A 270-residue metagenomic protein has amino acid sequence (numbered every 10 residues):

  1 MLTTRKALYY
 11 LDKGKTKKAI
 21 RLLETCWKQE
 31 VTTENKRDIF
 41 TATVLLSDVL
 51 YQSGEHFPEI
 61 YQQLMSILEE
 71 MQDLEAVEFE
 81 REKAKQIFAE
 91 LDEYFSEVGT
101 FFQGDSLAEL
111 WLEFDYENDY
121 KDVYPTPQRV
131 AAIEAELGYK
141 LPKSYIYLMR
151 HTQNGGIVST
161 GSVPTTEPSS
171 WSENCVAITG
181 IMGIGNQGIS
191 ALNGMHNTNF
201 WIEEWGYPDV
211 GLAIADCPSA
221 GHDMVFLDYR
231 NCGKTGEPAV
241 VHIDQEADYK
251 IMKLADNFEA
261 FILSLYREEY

Functional and structural regions predicted by a protein language model:
T16, H56-F57: TPR-repeat structural position
R21, E59-Q62, S66: Primarily a tetratricopeptide repeat
W27-K28, M65-E69: Amphipathic alpha-helical segments of tetratricopeptide repeats
D38, H56, A76, E80-K83: Structural signature of alpha-solenoid helical repeat junctions
Q86-S219, E269: A surface-exposed partner-binding patch
